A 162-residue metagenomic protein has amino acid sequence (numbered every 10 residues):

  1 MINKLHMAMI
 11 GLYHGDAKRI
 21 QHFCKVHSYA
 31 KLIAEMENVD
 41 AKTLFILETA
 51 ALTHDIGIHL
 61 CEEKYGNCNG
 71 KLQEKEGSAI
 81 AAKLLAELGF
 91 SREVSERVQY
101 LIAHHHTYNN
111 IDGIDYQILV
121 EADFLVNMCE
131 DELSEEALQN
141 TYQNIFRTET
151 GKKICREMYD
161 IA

Functional and structural regions predicted by a protein language model:
I2-K25, G57-N67: Active-site flanking loop/helix segments enriched in acidic
G11-D40, T53, F90, H105-A162: Divalent metal-dependent phosphate-bond-processing catalytic cores, especially two-metal-ion Mg2+/Mn2+ enzymes that act
V26-Y29, K71-E87: An active-site-proximal "capping" alpha-helix that borders the catalytic cofactor pocket
A41-T43, V94: Membrane-helix interface segments
L44-G66, G77, Q99-H106, D123: His-Asp-centered metal-binding catalytic motifs of divalent-metal-dependent phosphohydrolases/nucleases
L84-R92, E96-H104: Mid-chain, well-packed structural core segment of small domains
